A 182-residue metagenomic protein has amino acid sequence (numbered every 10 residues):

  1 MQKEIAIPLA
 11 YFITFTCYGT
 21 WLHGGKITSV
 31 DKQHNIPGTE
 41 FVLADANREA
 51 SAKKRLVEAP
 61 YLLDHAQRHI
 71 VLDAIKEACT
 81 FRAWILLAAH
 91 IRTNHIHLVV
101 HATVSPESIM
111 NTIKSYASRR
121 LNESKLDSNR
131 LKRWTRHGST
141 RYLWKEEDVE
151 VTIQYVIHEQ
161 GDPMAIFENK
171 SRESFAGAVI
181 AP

Functional and structural regions predicted by a protein language model:
M1-P182: Short catalytic/metal-binding and nucleic-acid-binding patches
